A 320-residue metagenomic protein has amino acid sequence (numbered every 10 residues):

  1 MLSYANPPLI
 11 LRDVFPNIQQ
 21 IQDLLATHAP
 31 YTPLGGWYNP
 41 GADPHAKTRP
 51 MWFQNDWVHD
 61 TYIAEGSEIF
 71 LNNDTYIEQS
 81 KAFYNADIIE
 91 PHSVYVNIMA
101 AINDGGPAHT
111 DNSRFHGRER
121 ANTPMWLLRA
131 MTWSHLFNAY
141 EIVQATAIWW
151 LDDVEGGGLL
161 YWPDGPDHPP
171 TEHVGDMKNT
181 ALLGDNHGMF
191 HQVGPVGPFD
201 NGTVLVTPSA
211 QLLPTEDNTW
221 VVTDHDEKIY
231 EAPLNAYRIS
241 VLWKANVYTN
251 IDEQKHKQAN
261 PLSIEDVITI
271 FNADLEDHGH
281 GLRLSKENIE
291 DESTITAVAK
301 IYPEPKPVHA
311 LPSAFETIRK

Functional and structural regions predicted by a protein language model:
M1-V58: Generic N-terminal leader segments that precede the first folded domain
N6-P8, P91-S93, G105, I142-I148 (+3 more regions): Extracellular structured ligand-interaction cores
R12-V14, M99, D111, W150 (+3 more regions): Structured loops at beta-to-helix junctions and adjacent beta-edge loops in soluble globular domains
Q19, I98-A108, F115-H116, H191-G194 (+1 more regions): Short catalytic/ligand-binding loop motif for oxyanion handling, primarily in non-cytosolic enzymes, centered on
Y38-T48, H109-D111, F115-W133, P198-Y230: Charged, glycine/proline-rich intrinsically disordered loops and linkers
R49-Y140: Signature of the catalytic double-stranded beta-helix
N112-L182, P198: Glycine- and acidic-residue-rich phosphate-binding/metal-coordinating active-site segment common to enzymes that handle
G156-H309, S313-R319: Catalytic core of Fe(II)/2-oxoglutarate
